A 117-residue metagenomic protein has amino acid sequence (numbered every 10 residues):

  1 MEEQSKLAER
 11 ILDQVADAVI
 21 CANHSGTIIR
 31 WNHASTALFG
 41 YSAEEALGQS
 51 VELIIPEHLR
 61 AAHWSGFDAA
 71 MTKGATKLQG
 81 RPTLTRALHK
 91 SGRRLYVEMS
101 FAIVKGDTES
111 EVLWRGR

Functional and structural regions predicted by a protein language model:
E2-S25, R30-T36, Q79: Sensory modules in modular signal-transduction proteins
A16-D17, P82-T83, S100: Short loop/turn microsegments at loop-to-beta-strand junctions
H33-A46: PAS/PAS-like sensory domain cap-loop motif
E45-S65: PAS-family sensory/regulatory domains
T76, T83-G92, A102: PAS-family sensory domains
M99-W114: Short loop/turn elements at sensory-signaling interfaces that couple input to output
